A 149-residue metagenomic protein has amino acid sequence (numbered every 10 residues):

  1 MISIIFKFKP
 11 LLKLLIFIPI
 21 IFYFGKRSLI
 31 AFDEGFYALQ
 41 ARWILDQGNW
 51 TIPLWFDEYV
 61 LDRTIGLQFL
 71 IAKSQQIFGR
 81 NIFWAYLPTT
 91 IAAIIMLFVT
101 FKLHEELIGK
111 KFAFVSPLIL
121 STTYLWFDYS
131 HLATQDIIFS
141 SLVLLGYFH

Functional and structural regions predicted by a protein language model:
M1-H149: Membrane-integral, polyisoprenol-dependent glycosyltransferases of the GT-C/oligosaccharyltransferase superfamily
